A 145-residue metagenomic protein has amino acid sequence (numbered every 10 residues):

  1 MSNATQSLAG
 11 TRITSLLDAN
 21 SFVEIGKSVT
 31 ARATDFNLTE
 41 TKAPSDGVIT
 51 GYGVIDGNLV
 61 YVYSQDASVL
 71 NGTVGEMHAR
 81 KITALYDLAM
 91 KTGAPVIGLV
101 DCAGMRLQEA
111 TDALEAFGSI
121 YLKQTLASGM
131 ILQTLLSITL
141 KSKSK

Functional and structural regions predicted by a protein language model:
M1-T134, I138-K143: Terminal-region recognition feature
